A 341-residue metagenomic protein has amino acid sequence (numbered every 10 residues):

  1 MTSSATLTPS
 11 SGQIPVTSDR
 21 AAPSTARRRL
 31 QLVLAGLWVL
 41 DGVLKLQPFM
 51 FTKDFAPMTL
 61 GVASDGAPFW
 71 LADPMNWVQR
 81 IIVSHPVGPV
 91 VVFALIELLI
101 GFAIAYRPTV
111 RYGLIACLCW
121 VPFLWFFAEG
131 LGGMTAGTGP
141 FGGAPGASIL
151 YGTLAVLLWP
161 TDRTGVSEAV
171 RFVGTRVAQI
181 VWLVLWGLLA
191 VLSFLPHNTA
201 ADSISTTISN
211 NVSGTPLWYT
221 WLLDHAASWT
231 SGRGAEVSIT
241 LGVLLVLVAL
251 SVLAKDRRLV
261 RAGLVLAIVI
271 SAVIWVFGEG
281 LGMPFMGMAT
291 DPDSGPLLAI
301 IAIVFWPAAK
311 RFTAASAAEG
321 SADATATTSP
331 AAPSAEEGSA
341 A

Functional and structural regions predicted by a protein language model:
T2-L99, Y106-A341: Extended, low-polarity transmembrane helix blocks
